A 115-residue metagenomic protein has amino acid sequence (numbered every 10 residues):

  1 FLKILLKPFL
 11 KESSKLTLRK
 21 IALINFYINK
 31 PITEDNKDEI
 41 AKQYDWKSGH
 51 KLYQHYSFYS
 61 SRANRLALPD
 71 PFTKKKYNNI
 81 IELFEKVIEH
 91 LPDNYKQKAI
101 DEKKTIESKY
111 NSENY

Functional and structural regions predicted by a protein language model:
F1-E39, Q43-W46, H50, L68 (+1 more regions): Acidic, serine/proline-rich, intrinsically disordered low-complexity segments
E39, Q54-F58, P71-K75: Helical anchoring/docking segments at protein termini
G49-L66: Major-groove recognition helix of helix-turn-helix-like DNA-binding domains
R62-I81: Accessory, usually C-terminal, subdomains that scaffold auxiliary metal cofactors
